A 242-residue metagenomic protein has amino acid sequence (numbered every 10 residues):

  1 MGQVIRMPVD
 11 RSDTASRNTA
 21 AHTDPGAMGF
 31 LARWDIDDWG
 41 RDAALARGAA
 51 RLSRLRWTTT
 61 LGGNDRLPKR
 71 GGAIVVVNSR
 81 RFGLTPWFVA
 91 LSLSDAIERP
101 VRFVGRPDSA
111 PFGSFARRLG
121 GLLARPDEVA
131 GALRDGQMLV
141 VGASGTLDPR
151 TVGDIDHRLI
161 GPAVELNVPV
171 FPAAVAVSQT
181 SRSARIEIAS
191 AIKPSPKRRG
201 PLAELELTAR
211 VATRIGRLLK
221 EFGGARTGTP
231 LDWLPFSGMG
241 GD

Functional and structural regions predicted by a protein language model:
G2-A44, A130-D242: Non-catalytic C-terminal accessory region of glycerolipid acyltransferases and related lyso-lipid remodeling enzymes
G40-D42, A46-S79: Helix-to-loop junction immediately C-terminal to a conserved catalytic motif
A50-W57, A116-G121, D148-R150: Short, flexible loop segments at the rims of nucleotide/cofactor-binding pockets, characterized by
T60-N64, A124-L133: Short, charged beta->alpha transition segments
G63, V77, G105, A143 (+1 more regions): Pocket-edge structural micro-motifs
L67, F82-G83, S178-S181: Short glycine/serine/proline-enriched coil/turn segments at secondary-structure junctions
K69-E128: Catalytic core of membrane glycerolipid acyltransferases/transacylases, capturing the structured, soluble-facing
